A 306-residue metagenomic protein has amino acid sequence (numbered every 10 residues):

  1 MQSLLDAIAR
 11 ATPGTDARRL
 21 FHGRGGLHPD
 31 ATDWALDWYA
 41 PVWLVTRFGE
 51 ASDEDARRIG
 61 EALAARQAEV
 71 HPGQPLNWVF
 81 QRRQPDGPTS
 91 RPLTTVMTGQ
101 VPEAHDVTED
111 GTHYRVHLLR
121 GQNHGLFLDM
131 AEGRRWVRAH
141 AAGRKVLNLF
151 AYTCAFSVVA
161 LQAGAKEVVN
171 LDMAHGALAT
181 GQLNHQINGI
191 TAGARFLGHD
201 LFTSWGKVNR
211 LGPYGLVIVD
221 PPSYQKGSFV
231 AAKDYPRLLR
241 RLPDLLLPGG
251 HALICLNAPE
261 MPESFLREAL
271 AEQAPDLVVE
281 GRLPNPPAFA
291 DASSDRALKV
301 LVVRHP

Functional and structural regions predicted by a protein language model:
M1-V42, F48: Non-catalytic accessory regions of SAM-dependent methyltransferases
P29-D30, A35-D37, I59-F127, R135: Non-catalytic substrate-recognition/targeting regions of SAM-dependent transferases
G143-Y152: Conserved class I S-adenosyl-L-methionine
T153-A165: Conserved SAM-binding loop of SAM-dependent methyltransferases across substrates and taxa, primarily the Class I
E167-D172: Conserved SAM-binding motif I beta-strand of class I
M173-I218: S-adenosyl-L-methionine
Y235-P248: A short glycine-rich, Lys/Arg-flanked "PGG" loop and its adjoining helix->strand segment in the class I
H251-P306: C-terminal catalytic and target-recognition region of SAM-dependent MTase-like enzymes, primarily methyltransferases
